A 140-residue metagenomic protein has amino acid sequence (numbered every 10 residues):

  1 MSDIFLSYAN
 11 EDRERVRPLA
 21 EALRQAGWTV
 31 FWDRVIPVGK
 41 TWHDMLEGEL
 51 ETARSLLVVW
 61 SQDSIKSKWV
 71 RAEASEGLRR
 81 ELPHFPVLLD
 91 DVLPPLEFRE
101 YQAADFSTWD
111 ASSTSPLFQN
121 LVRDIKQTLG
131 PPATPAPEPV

Functional and structural regions predicted by a protein language model:
M1-A26, R34, W42-D44, T52 (+2 more regions): C-terminal interaction surface of TIR/SEFIR-family domains
T29, L56-L57: Hydrophobic acceptor-binding patch used for acceptor engagement in glycosyltransferases
L57-V58, F85: Conserved hydrophobic packing residues within short motifs/helices of P-loop NTPase cores of ABC-family ATPases
Q62-L82: Conserved TIR/SEFIR loop-to-helix hotspot centered on a Trp-containing motif with a nearby acidic residue
